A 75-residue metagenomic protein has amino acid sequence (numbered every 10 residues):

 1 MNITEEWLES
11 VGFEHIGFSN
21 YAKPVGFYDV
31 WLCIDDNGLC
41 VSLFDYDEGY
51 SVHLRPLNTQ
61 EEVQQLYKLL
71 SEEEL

Functional and structural regions predicted by a protein language model:
M1-H15: Amphipathic alpha-helical segments
L8, G49-L75: Ampiphathic alpha-helical segments that act as solvent-exposed interaction surfaces
H15-Q60: Acidic, low-complexity, intrinsically disordered interaction modules
